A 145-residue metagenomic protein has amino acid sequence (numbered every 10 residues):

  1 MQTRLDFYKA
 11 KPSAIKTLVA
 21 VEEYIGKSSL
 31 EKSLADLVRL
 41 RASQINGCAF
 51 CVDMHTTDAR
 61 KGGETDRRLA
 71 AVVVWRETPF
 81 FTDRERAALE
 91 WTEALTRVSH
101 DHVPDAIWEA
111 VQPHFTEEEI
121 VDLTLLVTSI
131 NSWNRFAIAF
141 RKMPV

Functional and structural regions predicted by a protein language model:
M1-V145: Hydrophobic alpha-helical segments
